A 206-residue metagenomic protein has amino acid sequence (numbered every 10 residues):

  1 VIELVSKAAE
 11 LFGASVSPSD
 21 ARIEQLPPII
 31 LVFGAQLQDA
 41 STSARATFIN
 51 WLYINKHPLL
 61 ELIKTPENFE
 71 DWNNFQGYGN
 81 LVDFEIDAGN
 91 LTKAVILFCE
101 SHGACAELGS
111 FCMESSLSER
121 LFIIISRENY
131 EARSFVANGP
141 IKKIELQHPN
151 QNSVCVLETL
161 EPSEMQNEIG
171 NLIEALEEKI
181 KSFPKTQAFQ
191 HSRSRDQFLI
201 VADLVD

Functional and structural regions predicted by a protein language model:
V1-L108, M113-D206: Conserved catalytic or regulatory cores that recognize and/or transform ribose-phosphate-containing ligands
